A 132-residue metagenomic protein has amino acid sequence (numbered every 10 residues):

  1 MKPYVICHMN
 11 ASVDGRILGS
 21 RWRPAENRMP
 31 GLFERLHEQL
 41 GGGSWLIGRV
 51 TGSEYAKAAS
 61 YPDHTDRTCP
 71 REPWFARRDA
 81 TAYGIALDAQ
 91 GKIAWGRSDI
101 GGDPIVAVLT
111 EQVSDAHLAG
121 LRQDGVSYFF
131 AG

Functional and structural regions predicted by a protein language model:
M1-I100: N-terminal nucleotide/polyanion-binding subdomain common to many enzyme families
G102-G132: Histidine/lysine/aspartate-rich catalytic loop segments that bind and position anionic ligands
